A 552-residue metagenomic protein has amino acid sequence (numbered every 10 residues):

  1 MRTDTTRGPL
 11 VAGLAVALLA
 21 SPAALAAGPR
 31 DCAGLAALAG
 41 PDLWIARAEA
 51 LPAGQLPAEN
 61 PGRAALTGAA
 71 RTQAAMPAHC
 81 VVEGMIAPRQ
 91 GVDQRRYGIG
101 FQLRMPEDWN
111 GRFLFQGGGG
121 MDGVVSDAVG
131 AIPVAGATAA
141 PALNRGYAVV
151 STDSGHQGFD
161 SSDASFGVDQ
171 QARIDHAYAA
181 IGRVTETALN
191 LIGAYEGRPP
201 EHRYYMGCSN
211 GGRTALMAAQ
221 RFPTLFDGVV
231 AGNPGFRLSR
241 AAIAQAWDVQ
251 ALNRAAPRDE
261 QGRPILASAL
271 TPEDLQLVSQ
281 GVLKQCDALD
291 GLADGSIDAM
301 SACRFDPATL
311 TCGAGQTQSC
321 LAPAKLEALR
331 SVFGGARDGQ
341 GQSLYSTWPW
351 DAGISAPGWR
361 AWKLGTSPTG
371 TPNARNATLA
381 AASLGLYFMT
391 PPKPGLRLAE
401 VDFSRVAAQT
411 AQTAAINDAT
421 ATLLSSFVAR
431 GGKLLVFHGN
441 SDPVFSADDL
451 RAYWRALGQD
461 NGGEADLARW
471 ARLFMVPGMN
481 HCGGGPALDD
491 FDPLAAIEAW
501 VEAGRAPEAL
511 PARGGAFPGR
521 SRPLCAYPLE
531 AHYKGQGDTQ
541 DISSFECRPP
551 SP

Functional and structural regions predicted by a protein language model:
R2-A12: Bacterial N-terminal signal peptides that target proteins for export
A20-A24: N-terminal signal peptide c-region/cleavage motif recognized by signal peptidases
A26-R112, V125-A128, G136-A137, S279 (+5 more regions): Catalytic-loop region of hydrolases
N110, G118-G197, I243-A244, A251-L252 (+2 more regions): Cap/lid segment of the alpha/beta-hydrolase catalytic domain
G207-G211, A215: Gly/Ala-rich beta-loop-alpha elbow adjacent to hydrolase catalytic centers
M217-A219, T224-R337, M475: A catalytic-pocket lid/entrance helix-loop region that shapes and gates access to the active site across common
V436-H438: Short beta-strand/loop motif that positions the catalytic acidic residue of the alpha/beta-hydrolase fold
V444-D448: Conserved alpha/beta-hydrolase "acid-adjacent" motif
